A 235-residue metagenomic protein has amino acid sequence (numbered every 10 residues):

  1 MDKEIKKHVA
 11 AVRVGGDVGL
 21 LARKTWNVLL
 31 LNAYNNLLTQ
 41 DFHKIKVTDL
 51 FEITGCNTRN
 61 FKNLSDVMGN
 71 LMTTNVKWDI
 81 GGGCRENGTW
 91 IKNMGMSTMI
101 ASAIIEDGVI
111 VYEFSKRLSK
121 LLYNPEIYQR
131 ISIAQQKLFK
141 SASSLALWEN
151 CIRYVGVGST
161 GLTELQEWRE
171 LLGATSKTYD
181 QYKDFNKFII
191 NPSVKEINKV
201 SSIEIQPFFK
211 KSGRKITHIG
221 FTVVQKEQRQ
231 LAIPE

Functional and structural regions predicted by a protein language model:
M1-E235: Charged, alpha-helix-forming regions
